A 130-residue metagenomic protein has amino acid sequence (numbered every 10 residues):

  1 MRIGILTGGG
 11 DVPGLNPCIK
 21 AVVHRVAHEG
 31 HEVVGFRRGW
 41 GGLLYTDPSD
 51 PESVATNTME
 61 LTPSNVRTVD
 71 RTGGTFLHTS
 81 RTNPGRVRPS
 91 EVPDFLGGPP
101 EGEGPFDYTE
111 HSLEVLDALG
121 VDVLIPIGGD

Functional and structural regions predicted by a protein language model:
R2-G10, F76-H78, D122-G128: Short glycine-rich or small-residue beta-strand-to-loop segments that form or flank ligand, phosphate, metal/Fe-S
I3-V26, V33-V34: Glycine-rich beta-alpha loop segments
V12-V22, L43-L44, G85, F106-E110 (+1 more regions): Short glycine/serine/threonine-rich phosphate/pyrophosphate-binding segments that cradle anionic phosphate groups
V26, H31-L119: Glycine-rich nucleotide/cofactor/substrate-binding loop typically near the N-terminus or early in the first domain
